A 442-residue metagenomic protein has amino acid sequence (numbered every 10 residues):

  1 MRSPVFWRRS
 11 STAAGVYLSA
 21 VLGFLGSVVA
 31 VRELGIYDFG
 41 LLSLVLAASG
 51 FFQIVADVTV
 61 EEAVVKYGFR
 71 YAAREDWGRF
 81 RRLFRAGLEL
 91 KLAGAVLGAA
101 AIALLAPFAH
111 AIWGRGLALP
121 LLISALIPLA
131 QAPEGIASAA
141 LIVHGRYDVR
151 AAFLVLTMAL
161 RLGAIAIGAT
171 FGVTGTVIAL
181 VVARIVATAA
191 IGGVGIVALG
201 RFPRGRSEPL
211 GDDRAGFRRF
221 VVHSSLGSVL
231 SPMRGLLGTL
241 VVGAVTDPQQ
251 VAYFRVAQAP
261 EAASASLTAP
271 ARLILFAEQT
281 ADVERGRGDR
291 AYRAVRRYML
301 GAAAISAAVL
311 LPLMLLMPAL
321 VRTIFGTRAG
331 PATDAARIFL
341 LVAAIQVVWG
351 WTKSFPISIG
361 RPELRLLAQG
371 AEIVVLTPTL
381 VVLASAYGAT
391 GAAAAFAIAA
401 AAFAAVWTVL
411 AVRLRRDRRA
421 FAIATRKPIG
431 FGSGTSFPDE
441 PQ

Functional and structural regions predicted by a protein language model:
M1-V5, D148, V177-A179, I191-G235 (+3 more regions): Interhelical loop/hinge segments that connect adjacent transmembrane helices in multipass membrane
P4-E61, A99, A103, I127 (+3 more regions): Signature of the first transmembrane helix
R8-A20, V45, D57-A106, L119 (+1 more regions): Membrane-water interface segments that mark the loop-to-transmembrane alpha-helix transition
R8-S27, T157, R161, L180-L199 (+3 more regions): Transmembrane helical elements of multi-pass membrane transporters/channels
V58-R74, I142-V143, P203-R204, A257-G286 (+1 more regions): Helix-loop junctions and terminal segments of transmembrane helices in multi-pass membrane transport/translocation
A106-S124, M314-A344: Interfacial segments at transmembrane-helix termini and the short loops linking adjacent helices
A118-L122, A151-R201, I373-V375, A389-L414: Hydrophobic alpha-helical transmembrane segments
L129-L156, F171, L341-G370: Membrane-interface junctions at transmembrane-helix termini in multi-pass inner-membrane proteins
